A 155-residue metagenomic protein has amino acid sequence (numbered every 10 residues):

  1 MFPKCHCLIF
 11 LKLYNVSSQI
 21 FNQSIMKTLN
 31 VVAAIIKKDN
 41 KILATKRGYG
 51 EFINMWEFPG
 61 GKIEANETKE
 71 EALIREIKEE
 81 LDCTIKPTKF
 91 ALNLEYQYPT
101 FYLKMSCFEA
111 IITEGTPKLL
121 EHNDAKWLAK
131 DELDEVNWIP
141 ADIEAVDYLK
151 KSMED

Functional and structural regions predicted by a protein language model:
P3-L11, Q23: Short hydrophobic targeting helices and cationic amphipathic motifs that mediate membrane/organellar targeting
M26-I42: Conserved N-terminal beta-strand and adjoining loop/helix that marks the start of the Nudix/MutT-like hydrolase domain
K41-E79: Conserved Nudix-box catalytic region and its N-terminal flanking loop in Nudix hydrolases and closely related
K69-I77, F90, F108, A125: Hydrophobic packing within well-folded, soluble alpha/beta domains
T84-K86, L94-T116, K126: Active-site-adjacent beta-strand/loop module that shapes the phosphate/pyrophosphate-binding cleft
E109, K118-L149: NUDIX/MutT-family hydrolases
